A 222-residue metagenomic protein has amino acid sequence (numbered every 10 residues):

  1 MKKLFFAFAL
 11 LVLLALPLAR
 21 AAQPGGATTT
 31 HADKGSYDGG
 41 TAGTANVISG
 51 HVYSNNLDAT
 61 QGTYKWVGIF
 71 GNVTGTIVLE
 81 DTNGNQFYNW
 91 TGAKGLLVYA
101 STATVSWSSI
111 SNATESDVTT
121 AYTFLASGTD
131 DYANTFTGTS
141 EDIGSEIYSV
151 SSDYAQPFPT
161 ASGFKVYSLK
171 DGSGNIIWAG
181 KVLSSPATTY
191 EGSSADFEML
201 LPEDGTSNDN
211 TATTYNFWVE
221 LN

Functional and structural regions predicted by a protein language model:
M1-L4: Positively charged n-region of N-terminal signal peptides that target proteins for export
F8-A15: Bacterial N-terminal signal peptides
L16-A21: Sec/Tat signal peptide C-region and signal peptidase I cleavage site
A22-D33, G68, G75-L79, E191-N222: C-terminal, structured domain-capping segment
A22-G26, T44-L169: Surface-exposed interaction patch
T30-G50, N55, N216, E220-N222: Extracellular/surface-associated beta-sandwich interaction domains
Y154-T213: Exposed beta-sheet edge/beta-hairpin loop segments within beta-rich domains
